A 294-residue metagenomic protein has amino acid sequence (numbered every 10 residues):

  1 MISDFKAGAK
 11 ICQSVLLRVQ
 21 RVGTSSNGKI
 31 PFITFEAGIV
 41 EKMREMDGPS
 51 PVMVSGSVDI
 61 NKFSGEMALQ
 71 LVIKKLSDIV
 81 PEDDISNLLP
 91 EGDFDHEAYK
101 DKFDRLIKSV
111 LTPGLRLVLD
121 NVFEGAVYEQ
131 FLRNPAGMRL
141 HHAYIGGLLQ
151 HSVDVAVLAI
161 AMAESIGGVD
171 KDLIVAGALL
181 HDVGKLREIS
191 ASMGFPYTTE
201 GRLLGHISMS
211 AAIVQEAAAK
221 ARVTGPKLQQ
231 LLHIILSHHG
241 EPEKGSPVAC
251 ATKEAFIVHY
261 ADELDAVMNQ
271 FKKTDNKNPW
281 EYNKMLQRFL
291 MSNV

Functional and structural regions predicted by a protein language model:
M1-C12, L16: OB-fold nucleic-acid-binding modules
K10, P51-M53, E263: Residue-level marker of beta-strand positions
V15, V155, S210: Conserved RecA-like P-loop NTPase ATPase core
Q20-K29, V40-S86: OB-fold single-stranded nucleic acid-binding module
I33-A37: Short, acidic/hydrophobic/Gly-rich beta-strand patch recurrent on exposed beta strands that often constitutes part
V80-L203, E241: Acidic/His-rich, divalent-metal-binding segments that scaffold phosphate/diphosphate chemistry
L140, Q150, A161-T274: Divalent metal-dependent catalytic cores for phosphoryl transfer on phosphate-bearing substrates
H259, N276-K277, E281-V294: N-terminal intrinsically disordered, cationic/polar leader segments that include organellar targeting peptides
